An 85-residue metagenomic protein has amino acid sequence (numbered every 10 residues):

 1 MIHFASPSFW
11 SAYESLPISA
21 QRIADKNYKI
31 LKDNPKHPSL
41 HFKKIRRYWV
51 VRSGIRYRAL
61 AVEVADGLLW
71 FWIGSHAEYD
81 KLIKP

Functional and structural regions predicted by a protein language model:
M1-K26: Arg/Lys-rich, positively charged N-terminal/basic patches that mediate binding to nucleic acids
I2-F4, S11, S53-P85: Enriched for short, Lys/Arg-rich terminal
H3, D25, K36-S39, I73: Non-catalytic, surface-exposed connector residues within folded enzymatic/regulatory domains
F9, I30-P38, D66, S75: Preference for short coil/turn "hinge" residues that link or interrupt alpha-helices
I18, A24, W49, S53-I55: Short alpha-helical segments used as structural interaction elements across diverse proteins
R22-L31, K81-P85: Short, charge- and proline-biased low-complexity linear segments that act as flexible interaction/docking motifs
Y28-S53: A short, surface-exposed loop/turn module that caps and links secondary-structure elements
